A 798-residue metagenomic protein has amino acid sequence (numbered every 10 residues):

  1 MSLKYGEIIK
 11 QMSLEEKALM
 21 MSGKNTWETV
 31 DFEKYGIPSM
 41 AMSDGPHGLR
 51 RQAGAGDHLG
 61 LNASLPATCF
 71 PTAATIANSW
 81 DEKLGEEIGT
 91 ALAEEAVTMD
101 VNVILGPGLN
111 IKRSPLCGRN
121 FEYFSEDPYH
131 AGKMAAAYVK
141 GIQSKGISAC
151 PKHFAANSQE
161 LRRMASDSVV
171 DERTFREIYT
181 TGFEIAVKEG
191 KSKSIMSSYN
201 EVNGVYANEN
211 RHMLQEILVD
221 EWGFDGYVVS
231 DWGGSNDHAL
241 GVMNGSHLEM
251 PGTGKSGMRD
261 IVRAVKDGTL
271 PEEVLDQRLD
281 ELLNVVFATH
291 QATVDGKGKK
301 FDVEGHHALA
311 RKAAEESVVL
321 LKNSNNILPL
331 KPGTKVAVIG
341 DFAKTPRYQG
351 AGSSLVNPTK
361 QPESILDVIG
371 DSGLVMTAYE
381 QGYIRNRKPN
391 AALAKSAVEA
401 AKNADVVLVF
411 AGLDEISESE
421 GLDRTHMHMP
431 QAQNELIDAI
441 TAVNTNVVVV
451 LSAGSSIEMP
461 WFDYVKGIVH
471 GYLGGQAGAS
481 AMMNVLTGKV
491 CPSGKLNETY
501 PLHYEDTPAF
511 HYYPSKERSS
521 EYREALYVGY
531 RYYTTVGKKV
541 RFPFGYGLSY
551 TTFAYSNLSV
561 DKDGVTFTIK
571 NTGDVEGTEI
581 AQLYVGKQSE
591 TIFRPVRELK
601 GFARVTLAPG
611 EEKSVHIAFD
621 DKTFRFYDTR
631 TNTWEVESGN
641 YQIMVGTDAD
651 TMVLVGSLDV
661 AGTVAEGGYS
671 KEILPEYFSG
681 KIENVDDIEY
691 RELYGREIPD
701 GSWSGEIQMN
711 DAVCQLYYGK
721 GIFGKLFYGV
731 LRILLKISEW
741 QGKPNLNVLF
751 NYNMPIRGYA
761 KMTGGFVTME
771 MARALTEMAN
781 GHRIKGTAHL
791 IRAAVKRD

Functional and structural regions predicted by a protein language model:
M1-K622, N640-M644, A649, S738 (+1 more regions): Glycoside hydrolase catalytic-domain context in secreted enzymes
K24, Q159, I688, I698-P699 (+1 more regions): Enrichment for repetitive, rod-forming helical segments
D621-G668: Terminal connector regions
G656-K725: Charged, amphipathic alpha-helical linkers/stalks
F727-V730, L734, S738, G742-N745: N-terminal, non-catalytic alpha-helical interaction modules of very large eukaryotic scaffold proteins
